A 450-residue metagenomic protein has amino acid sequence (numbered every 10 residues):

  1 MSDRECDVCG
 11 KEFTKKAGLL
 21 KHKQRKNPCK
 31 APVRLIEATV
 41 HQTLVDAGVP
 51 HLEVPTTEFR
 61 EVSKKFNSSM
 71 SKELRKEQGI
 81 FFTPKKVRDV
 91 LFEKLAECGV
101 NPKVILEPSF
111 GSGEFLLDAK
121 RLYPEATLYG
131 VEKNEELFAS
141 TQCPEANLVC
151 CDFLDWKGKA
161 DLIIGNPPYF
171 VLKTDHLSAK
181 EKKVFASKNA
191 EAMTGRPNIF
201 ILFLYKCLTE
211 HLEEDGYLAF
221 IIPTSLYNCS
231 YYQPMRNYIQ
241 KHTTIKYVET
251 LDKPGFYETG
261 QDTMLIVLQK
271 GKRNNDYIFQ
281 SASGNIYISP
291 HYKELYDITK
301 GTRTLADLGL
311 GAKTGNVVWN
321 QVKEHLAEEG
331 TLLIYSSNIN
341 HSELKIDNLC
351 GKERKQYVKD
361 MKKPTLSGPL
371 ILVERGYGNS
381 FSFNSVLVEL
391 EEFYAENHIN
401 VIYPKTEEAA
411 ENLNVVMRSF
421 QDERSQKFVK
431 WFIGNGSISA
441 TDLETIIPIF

Functional and structural regions predicted by a protein language model:
M1-V8, E12-I36: C-terminal recognition-helix end and immediately following basic linker of small zinc-binding "finger" domains
V40-C98: S-adenosyl-L-methionine
K72-E77, N189-A190, E396-Y403: Glycine- and acidic
K76-F92, K103, S109-A126, V131-E145 (+2 more regions): Signature of N6-adenine DNA methyltransferases within the class I
E97-K103, R121, D155-K159, H325-E328 (+1 more regions): Flexible, charged surface loops at secondary-structure boundaries
C150: Conserved residues in the N-terminal Rossmann fold of short-chain dehydrogenase/reductase
I298-F450: Polybasic, glycine- and aromatic-enriched phosphate-binding surface used to engage nucleic acids
